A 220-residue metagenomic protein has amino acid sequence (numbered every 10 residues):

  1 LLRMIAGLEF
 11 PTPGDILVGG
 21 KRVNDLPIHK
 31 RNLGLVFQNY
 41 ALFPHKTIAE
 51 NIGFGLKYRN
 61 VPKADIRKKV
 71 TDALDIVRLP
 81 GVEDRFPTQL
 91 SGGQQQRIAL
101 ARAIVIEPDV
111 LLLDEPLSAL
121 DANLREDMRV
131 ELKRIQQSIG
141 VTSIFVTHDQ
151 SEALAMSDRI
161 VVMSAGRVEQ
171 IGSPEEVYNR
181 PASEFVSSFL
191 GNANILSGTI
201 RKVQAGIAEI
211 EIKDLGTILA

Functional and structural regions predicted by a protein language model:
A6: Helix-to-loop junction immediately C-terminal to a conserved catalytic motif
E9-F10, L17, K57: A position-specific signal in ABC ATPase nucleotide-binding domains
G14-R22: Conserved ABC transporter NBD signature motif
I28-G34, Q38-S188: ABC ATPase nucleotide-binding domains
A182-A220: ATPase nucleotide-binding modules
